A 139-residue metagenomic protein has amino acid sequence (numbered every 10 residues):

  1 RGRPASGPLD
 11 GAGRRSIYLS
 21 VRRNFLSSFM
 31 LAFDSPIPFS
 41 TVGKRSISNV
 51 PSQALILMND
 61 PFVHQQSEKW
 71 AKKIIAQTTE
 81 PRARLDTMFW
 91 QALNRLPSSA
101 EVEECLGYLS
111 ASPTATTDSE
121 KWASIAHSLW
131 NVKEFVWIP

Functional and structural regions predicted by a protein language model:
R1-A92, L96, S124, N131-P139: An acidic, gly/pro-interrupted, aromatic-rich
S52, E103-L106, A126: Generic N-terminal initiation segments characterized by hydrophobic and/or small/turn-forming residues
Q77-T78, S112-T116: Short coil/turn helix-boundary motifs
D86, S98-L106: Short, well-structured alpha-helical segments
A92, E103-P113: Amphipathic alpha-helical segments that form the core helices of the histone-fold
T117-L129: Short, charged early-sequence alpha-helical segments and their helix-coil boundaries
